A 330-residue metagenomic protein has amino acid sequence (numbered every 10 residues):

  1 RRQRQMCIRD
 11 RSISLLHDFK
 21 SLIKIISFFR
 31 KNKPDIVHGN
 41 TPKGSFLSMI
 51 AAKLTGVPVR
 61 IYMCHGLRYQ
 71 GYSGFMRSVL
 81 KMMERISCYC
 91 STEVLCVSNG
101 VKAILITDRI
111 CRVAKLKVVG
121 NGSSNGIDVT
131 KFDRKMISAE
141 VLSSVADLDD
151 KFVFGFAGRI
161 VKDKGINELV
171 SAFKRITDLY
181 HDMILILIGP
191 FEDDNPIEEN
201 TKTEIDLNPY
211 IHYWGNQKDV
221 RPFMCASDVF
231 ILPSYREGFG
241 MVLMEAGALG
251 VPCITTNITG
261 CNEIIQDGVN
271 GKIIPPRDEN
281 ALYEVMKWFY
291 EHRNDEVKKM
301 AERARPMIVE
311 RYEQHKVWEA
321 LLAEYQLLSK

Functional and structural regions predicted by a protein language model:
Q3-I8: Short, small-residue-biased leader/transition segments that mark boundaries at the very start of proteins
R85, Y89-I137: Donor nucleotide-sugar binding/catalytic pocket of nucleotide-sugar-dependent glycosyltransferases
S123, A157, N167, I184-I197: Glycosyltransferase donor-sugar binding loop
F152, F156-R175, N280: A conserved mid-protein helix/loop that constitutes part of the nucleotide-sugar donor-binding site
N216, Y235: Aromatic "clamp/platform" in nucleotide-sugar-dependent glycosyltransferases that forms part of the donor/acceptor
L243, P252-T255, I265: Short hydrophobic beta-strand element within catalytic cores of glycosyltransferases and related nucleotide-activated
D267-G268, K272-E279, W288-N294: Conserved acidic donor-binding segment of nucleotide-sugar-dependent glycosyltransferases
E296-R311, A320-A323: A short, well-ordered alpha-helix in the C-terminal region of glycosyltransferases
